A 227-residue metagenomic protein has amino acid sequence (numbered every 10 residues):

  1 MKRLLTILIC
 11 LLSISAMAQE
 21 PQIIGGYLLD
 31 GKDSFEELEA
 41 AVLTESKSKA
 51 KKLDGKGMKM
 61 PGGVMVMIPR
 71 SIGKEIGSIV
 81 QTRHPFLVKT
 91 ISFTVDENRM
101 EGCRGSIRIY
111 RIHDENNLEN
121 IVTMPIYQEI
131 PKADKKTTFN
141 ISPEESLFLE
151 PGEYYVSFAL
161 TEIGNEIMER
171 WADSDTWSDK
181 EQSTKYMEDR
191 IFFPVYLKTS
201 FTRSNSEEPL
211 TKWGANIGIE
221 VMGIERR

Functional and structural regions predicted by a protein language model:
M1-L4, A18-Q19: Positively charged n-region of N-terminal signal peptides that target proteins for export
L4-I14: Sec-dependent N-terminal signal peptides
Q19-S46: N-terminal Sec signal peptide and the immediately downstream disordered periplasmic leader that contains the TonB box
E36-I112, A159-R227: Beta-sheet-rich sandwich/jelly-roll-like modules and their strand-loop junctions
H113-L118: Short aromatic-acidic-glycine turn motif
N120-K132: Solvent-exposed serine/threonine-rich low-complexity stretches and specific carbohydrate-binding patches
K135-S146: Exposed aromatic-hydrophobic patches
E150-G152: A glycine-anchored, Pro-Gly-centered beta-turn/N-cap motif
